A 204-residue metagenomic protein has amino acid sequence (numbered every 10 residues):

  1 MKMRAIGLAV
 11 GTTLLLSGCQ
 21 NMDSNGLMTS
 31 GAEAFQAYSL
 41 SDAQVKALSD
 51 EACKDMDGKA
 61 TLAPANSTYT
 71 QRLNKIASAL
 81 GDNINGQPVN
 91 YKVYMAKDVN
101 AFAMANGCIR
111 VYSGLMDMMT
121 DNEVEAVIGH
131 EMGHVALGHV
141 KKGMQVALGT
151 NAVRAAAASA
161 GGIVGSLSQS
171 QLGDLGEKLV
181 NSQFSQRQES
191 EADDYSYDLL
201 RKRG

Functional and structural regions predicted by a protein language model:
K2-G7, S17-G204: A Zn2+-metalloprotease active-site environment signal
L8-T12: Hydrophobic helical h-region of N-terminal Sec-dependent signal peptides in bacterial secretory/periplasmic proteins
